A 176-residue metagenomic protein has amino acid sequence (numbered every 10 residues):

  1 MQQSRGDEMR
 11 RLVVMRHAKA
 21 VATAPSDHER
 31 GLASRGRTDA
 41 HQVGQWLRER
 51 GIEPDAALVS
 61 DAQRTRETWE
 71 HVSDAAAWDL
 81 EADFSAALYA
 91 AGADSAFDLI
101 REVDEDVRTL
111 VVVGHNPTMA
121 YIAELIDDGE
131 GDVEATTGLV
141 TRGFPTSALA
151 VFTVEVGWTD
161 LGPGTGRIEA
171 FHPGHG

Functional and structural regions predicted by a protein language model:
Q2, D7-A91, S95, I100 (+2 more regions): Active-site-proximal alpha-helix that buttresses catalytic centers in soluble enzyme cores
M9-R10, V107, T146, T165: A structure-centric signal for secondary-structure junctions around beta-strands
L12, T109-V111, L149: Residue-level preference for the first positions of well-ordered beta-strands
K19, A62-R64, P117, V156 (+1 more regions): Short, glycine/serine-rich, charged loops/turns that create anion-binding and catalytic segments at active sites
I52, E105, S147: Structured loop/turn residues at beta-strand edges in well-structured enzyme cores
R101-V112, L161-G164: A polyampholytic, Gly/Pro-enriched intrinsically disordered region
R108-D127: A glycine-rich beta-strand to alpha-helix segment that forms a phosphate/ribose-binding loop at ligand/cofactor sites
D127-R167, P173: Domain-level recognition of soluble alpha/beta enzyme cores, biased toward histidine phosphatases/phosphomutases
